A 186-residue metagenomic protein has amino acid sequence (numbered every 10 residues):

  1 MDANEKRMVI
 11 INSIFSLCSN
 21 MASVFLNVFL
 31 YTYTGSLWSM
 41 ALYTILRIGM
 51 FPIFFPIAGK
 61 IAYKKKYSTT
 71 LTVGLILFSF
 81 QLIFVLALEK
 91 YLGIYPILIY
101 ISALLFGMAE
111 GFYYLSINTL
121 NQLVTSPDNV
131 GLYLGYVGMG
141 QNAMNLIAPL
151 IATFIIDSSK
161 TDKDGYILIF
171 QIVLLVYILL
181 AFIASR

Functional and structural regions predicted by a protein language model:
M1-P52: Helix-loop boundary and gating motifs at the non-cytosolic
S13, I94-Y113: Hydrophobic core of transmembrane alpha-helices in multi-pass small-molecule transporters, especially MFS/SLC-type
N27-V28, T32, L146-F170: Transmembrane alpha-helix termini and helix-breaking/packing motifs in multi-pass membrane transporters
P52, L134-T153: Glycine-rich segments within core transmembrane alpha-helices of 12-TM secondary carriers
I53-Y67, I156-D157: Helix-to-loop junctions at the C-terminal end of transmembrane segments in multipass secondary transporters
I76-I94: C-terminal ends and interior cores of transmembrane alpha-helices in multi-pass membrane transporters/permeases
F112-T125: Intracellular juxtamembrane helix-capping segments at the cytosolic ends of symmetry-related transmembrane helices
I167-S185: Symmetry-related core transmembrane helices of the 12-TM Major Facilitator Superfamily/SLC fold
